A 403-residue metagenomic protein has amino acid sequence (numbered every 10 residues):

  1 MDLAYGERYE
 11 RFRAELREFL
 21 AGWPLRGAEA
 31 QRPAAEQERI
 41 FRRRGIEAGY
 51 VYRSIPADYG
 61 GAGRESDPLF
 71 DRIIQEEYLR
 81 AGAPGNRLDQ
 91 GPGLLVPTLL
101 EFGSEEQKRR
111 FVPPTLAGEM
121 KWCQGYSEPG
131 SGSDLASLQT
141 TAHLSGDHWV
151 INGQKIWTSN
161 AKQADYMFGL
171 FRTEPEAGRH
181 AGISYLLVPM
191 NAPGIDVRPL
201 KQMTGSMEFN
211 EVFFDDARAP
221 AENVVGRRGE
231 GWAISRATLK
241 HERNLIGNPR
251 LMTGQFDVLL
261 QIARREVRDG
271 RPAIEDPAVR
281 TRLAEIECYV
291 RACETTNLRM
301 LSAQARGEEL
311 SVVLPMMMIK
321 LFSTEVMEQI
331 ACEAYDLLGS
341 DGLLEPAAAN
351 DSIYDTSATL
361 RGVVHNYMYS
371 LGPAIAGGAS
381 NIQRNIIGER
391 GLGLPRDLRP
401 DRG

Functional and structural regions predicted by a protein language model:
M1-D89, R110-A117, P272, P346-A358 (+3 more regions): Amphipathic, small/basic residue-rich leader segments at the start of a protein or domain
R8, G22, I46, T158 (+2 more regions): Alpha-helix capping/hinge segments and adjacent helical runs
G27-P33, R268-R271, P277, R291-Y354: C-terminal helix-coil-helix/basic helical segment that borders enzyme active sites and/or dimer interfaces and provides
R87-E106, G132: N-terminal glycine-rich flavin-associated loop
G118-Y126: A short, Trp-centered hydrophobic/proline-enriched beta-strand micro-motif
T140-H143: A structural signal for short hydrophobic beta-strand segments in well-ordered beta-sheet cores
D147-H148, N152-R198: A short core secondary-structure module
I195-T295, P373: Glycine-rich beta->alpha junctions and the first turn(s) of the following alpha-helix
